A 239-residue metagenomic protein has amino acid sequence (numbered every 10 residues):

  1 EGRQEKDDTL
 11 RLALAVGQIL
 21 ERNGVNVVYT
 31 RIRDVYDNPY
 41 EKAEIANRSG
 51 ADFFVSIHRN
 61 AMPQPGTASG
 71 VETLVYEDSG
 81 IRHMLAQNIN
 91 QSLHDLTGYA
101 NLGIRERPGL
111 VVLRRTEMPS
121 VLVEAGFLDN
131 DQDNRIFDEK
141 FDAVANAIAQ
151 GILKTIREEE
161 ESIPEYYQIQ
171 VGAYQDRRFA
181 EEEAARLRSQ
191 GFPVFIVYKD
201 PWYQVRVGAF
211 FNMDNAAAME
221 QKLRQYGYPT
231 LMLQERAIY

Functional and structural regions predicted by a protein language model:
R3-Y166, Q175-R178: Active-site-proximal helix/loop segments of hydrolytic enzymes
V171: Glycine-rich loop/hinge motif
Q175-Y239: Extracytoplasmic
